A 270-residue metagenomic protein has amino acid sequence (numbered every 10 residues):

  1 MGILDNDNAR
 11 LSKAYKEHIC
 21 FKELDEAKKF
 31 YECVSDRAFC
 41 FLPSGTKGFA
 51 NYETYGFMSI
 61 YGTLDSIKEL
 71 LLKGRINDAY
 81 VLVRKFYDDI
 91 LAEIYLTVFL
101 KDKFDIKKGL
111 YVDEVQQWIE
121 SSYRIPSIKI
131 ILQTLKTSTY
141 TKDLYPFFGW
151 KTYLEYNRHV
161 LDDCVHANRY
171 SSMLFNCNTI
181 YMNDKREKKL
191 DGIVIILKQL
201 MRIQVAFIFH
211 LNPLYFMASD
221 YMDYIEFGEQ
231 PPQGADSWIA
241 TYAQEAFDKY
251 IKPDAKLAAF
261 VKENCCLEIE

Functional and structural regions predicted by a protein language model:
M1-N77, V81-V83, E93, D102-E270: A cross-kingdom marker of C-terminal helix-rich interaction/assembly modules
